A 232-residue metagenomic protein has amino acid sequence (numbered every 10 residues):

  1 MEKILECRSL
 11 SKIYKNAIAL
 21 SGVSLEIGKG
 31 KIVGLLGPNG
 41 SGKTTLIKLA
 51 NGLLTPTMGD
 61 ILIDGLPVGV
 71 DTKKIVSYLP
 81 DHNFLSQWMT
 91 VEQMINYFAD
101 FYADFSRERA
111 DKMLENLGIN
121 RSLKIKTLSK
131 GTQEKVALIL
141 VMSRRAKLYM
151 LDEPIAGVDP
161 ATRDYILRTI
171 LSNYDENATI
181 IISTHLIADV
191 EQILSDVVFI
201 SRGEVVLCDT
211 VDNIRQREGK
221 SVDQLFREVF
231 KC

Functional and structural regions predicted by a protein language model:
L36-P38: The feature captures the beta-strand-to-loop junction immediately N-terminal to the Walker
N51: Helix-to-loop junction immediately C-terminal to a conserved catalytic motif
M58-T72: Conserved ABC transporter NBD signature motif
H82-V136: ABC-family P-loop ATPase nucleotide-binding domains
Y149-E153, V158: Catalytic Walker B motif of ABC-type/P-loop ATPase nucleotide-binding domains
R163-E176: Helical segment within the ABC ATPase nucleotide-binding domain
